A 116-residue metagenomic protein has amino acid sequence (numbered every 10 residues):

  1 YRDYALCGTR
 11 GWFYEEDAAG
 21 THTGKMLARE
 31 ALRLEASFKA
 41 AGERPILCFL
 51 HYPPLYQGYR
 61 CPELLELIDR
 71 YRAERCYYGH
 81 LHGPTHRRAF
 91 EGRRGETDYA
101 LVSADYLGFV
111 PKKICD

Functional and structural regions predicted by a protein language model:
Y1-E63, L67: Conserved catalytic scaffold of divalent metal-dependent phosphoesterases
C7-R10, Y78, E91: Short glycine-rich loop/turn motifs that provide flexible caps or phosphate-binding loops at active sites
K25, K39, E66-R75, G83-D116: Binuclear metal-dependent phosphoesterase catalytic core
L47, R75-C76: Hydrophobic "anchor" residues on beta-strands that sit immediately upstream of conserved functional sites
H51-P53, Y77-P84: Histidine-centered divalent metal-coordination motifs
